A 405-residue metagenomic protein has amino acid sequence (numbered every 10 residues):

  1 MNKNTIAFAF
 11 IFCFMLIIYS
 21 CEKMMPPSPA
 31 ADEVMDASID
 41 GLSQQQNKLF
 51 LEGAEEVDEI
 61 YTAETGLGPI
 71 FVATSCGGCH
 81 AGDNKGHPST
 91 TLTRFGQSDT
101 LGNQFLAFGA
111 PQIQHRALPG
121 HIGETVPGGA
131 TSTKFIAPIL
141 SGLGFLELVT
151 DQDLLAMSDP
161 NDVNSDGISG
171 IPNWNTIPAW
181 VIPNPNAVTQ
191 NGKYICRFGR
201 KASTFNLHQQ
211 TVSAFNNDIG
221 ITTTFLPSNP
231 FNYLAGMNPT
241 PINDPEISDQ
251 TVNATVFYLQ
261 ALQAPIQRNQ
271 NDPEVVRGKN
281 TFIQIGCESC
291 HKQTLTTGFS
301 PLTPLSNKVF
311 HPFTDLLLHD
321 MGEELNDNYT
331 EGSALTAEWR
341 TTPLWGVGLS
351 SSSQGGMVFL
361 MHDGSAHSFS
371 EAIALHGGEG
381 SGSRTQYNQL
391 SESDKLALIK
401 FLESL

Functional and structural regions predicted by a protein language model:
M1-F8: Bacterial N-terminal signal peptides that target proteins for export
A9-I18: Bacterial N-terminal signal peptides
C21-L405: Periplasmic c-type cytochrome electron-transfer domains
